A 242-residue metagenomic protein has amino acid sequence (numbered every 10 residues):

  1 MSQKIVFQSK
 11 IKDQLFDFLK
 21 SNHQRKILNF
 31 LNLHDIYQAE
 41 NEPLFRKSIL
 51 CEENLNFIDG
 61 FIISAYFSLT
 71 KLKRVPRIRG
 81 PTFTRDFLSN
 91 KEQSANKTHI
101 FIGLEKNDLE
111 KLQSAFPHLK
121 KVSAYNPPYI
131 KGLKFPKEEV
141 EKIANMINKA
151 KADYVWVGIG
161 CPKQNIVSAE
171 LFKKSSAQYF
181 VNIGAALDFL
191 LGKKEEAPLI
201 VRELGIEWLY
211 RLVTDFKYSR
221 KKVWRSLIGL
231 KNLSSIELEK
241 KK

Functional and structural regions predicted by a protein language model:
M1-R85: N-terminal nucleotide/polyanion-binding subdomain common to many enzyme families
R25, A95-K97, S175-Y179: A short helix->loop->beta-strand "cap" motif at the edges of active sites that frequently abuts
L33-I36, I159-Q164, A186: Short glycine-rich anion-binding loops that position phosphate/pyrophosphate groups of nucleotides and phosphorylated
I62-A65, E196-K242: A transmembrane-helix-recognition feature enriched in membrane-embedded lipid enzymes and envelope glyco-/phospholipid
S64, S68-K151: Conserved beta-alpha
P127-L133, S176-T214: Short, flexible loop segments at boundaries between secondary-structure elements
I147, K151-W156, C161, A177: Proline-aspartate-enriched helix->loop->beta-strand connector
N165-K174: Short Gly/Thr/Asp-enriched flexible loops that form oxyanion-binding sites at enzyme active sites
